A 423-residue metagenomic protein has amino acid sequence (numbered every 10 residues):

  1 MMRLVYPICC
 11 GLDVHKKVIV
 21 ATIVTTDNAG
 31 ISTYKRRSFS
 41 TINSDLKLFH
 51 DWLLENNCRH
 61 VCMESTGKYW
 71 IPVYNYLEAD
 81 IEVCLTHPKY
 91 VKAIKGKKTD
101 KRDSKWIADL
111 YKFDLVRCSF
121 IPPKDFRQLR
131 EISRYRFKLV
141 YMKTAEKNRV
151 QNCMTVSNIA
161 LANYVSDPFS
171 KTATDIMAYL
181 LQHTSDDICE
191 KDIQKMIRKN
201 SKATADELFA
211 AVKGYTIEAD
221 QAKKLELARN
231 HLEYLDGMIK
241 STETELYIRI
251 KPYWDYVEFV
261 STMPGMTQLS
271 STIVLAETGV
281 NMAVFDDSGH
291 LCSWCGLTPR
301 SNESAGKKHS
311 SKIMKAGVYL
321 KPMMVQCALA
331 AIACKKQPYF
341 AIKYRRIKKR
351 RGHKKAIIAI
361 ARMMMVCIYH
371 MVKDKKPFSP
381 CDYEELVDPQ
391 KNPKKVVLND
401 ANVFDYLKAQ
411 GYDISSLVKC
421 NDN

Functional and structural regions predicted by a protein language model:
M1-N423: A detector of single, family-specific signature residues that are central to catalytic or substrate-handling motifs
